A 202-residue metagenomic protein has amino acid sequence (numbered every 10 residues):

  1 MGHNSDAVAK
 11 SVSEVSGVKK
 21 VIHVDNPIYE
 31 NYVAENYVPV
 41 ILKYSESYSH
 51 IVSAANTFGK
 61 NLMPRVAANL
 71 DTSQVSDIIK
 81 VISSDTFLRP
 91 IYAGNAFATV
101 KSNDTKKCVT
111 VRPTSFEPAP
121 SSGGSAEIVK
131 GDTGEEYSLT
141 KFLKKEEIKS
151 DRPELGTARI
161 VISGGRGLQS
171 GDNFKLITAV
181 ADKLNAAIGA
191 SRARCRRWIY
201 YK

Functional and structural regions predicted by a protein language model:
M1-K202: N-terminal glycine-rich FAD/FM-binding segment characteristic of electron-transfer flavoproteins
